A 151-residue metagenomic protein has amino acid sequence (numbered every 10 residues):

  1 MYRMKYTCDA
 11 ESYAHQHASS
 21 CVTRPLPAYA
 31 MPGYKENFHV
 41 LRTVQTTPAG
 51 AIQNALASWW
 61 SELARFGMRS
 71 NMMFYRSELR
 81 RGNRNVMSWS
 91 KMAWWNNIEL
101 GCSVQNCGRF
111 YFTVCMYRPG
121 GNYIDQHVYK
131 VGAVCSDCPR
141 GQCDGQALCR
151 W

Functional and structural regions predicted by a protein language model:
M1-W151: Mature extracellular or exoplasmic CAP/SCP-family domains and secreted bioactive peptides
